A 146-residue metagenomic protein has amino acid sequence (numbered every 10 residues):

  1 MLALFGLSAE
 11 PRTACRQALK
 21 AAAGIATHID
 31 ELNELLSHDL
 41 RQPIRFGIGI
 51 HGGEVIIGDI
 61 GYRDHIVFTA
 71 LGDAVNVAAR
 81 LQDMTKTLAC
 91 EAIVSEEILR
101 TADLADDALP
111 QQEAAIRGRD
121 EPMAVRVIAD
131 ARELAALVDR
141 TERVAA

Functional and structural regions predicted by a protein language model:
M1-S8, G53-E54: Short acidic-rich active-site patches of cyclic nucleotide enzymes
L2, P43-G47, D120-P122: Broad gene-expression machinery/nucleic-acid interaction feature
L2, T13-R16, A115-D120: Conserved catalytic cores of large enzyme domains
L7-I48, D73-K86: Alpha-helical scaffold within the catalytic cores of cyclic-nucleotide enzymes
E10, R63-I66: Short beta-alpha connecting loops at secondary-structure transitions that line or flank enzyme active sites
C15, I66-L71, P110-A114: Allosteric regulatory "coupling" segments in signal-transduction proteins
V55-I57, A78, M84-A146: Cytosolic regulatory/linker segments at or just downstream of nucleotide-handling modules in signal-transduction
D59-G61: Cytochrome P450 core scaffold surrounding the K-helix E-X-X-R motif and the conserved "meander" helix-loop region
